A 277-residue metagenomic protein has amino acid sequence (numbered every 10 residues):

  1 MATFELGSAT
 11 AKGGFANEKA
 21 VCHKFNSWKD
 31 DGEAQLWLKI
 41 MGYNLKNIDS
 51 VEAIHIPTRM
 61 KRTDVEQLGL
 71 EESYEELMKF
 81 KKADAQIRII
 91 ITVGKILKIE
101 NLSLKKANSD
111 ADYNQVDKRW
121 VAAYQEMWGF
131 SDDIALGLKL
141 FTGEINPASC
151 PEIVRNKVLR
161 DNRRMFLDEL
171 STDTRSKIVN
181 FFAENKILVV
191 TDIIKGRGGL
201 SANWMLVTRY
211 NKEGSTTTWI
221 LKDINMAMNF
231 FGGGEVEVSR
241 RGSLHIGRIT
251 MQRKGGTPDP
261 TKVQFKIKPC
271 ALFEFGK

Functional and structural regions predicted by a protein language model:
M1-K82, R88-E100, L104-K277: Short, positively charged
